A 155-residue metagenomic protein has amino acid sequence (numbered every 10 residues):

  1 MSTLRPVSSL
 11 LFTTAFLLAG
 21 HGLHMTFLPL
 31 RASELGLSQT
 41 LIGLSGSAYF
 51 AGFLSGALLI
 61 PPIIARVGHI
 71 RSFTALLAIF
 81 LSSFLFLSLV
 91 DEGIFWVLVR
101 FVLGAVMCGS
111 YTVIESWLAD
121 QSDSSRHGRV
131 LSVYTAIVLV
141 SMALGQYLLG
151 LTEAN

Functional and structural regions predicted by a protein language model:
T3-F50: Helix-loop boundary and gating motifs at the non-cytosolic
Q39-T40, S124-Y134: Loop-to-transmembrane helix entry/capping segments in MFS-fold secondary transporters and related SLC/MFSD carriers
F50-L58, M142-A143: Residue-level signature of mid-helix packing/kink "hotspots" within the transmembrane helices of 12-pass Major
G56-G68, E153: Helix-to-loop junctions at the C-terminal end of transmembrane segments in multipass secondary transporters
A78-E92: C-terminal ends and interior cores of transmembrane alpha-helices in multi-pass membrane transporters/permeases
I94-V102: Paired small-residue
G109-S122: Intracellular juxtamembrane helix-capping segments at the cytosolic ends of symmetry-related transmembrane helices
